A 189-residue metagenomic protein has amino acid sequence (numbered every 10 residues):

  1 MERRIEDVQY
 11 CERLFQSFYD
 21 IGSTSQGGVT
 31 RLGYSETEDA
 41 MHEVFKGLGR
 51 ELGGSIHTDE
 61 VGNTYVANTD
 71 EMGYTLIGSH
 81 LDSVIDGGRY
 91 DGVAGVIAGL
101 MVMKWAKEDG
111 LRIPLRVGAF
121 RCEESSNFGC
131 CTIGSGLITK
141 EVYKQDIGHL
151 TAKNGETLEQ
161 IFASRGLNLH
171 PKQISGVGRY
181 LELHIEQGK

Functional and structural regions predicted by a protein language model:
E2-S35, F120-R121: N-terminal capping segment at the start of a domain
S23-T69: A non-catalytic alpha/beta surface segment that caps or lines the substrate-entry region of metallo-dependent hydrolase
L48, L52, E60, T64-D91 (+1 more regions): Catalytic-core environment of secreted peptidases
I56-E60, L76-S79, V117-A119, L181-L183: General beta-strand structural signal in soluble alpha/beta enzymes
E71-T75, D109-L115, S175-R179: Short coil/turn connectors at secondary-structure junctions
I77, G87-E124: Alpha-helical metal-binding/catalytic segments enriched in His/Glu/Asp
C122-E124, G129-K189: Midchain, well-structured core segments that form catalytic/ion-binding scaffolds
